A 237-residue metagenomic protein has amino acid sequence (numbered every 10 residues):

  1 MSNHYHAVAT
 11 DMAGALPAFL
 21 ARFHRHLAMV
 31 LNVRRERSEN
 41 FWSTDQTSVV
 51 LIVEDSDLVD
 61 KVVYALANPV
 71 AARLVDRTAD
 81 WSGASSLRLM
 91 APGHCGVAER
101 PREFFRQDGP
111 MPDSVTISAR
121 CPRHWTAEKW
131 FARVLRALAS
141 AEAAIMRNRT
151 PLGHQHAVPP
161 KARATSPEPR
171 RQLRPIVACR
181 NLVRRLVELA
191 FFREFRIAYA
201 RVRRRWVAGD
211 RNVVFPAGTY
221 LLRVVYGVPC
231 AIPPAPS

Functional and structural regions predicted by a protein language model:
M1-S2, T10-S237: Short Pro-Cys-Gly-centered "Cys-loop" motif that presents a nucleophilic cysteine in a tight turn
